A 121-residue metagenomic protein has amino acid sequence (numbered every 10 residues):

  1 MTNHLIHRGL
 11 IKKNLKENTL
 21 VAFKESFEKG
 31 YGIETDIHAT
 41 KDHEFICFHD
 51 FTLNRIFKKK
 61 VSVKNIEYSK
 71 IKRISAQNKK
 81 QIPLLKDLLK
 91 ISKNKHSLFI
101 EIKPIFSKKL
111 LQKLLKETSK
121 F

Functional and structural regions predicted by a protein language model:
M1-F121: Phosphate-group recognition and catalysis centered on beta-loop-alpha active-site segments
